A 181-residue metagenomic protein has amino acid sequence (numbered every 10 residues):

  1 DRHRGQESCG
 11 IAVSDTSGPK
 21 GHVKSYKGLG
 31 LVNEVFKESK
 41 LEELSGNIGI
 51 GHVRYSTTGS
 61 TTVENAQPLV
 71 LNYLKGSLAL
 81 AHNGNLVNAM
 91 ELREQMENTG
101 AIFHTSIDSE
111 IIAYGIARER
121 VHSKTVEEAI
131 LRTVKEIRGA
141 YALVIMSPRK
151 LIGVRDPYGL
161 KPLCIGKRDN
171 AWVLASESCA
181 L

Functional and structural regions predicted by a protein language model:
D1-L181: Conserved short alpha-helical segments that host acidic/polar catalytic motifs at enzyme active sites
